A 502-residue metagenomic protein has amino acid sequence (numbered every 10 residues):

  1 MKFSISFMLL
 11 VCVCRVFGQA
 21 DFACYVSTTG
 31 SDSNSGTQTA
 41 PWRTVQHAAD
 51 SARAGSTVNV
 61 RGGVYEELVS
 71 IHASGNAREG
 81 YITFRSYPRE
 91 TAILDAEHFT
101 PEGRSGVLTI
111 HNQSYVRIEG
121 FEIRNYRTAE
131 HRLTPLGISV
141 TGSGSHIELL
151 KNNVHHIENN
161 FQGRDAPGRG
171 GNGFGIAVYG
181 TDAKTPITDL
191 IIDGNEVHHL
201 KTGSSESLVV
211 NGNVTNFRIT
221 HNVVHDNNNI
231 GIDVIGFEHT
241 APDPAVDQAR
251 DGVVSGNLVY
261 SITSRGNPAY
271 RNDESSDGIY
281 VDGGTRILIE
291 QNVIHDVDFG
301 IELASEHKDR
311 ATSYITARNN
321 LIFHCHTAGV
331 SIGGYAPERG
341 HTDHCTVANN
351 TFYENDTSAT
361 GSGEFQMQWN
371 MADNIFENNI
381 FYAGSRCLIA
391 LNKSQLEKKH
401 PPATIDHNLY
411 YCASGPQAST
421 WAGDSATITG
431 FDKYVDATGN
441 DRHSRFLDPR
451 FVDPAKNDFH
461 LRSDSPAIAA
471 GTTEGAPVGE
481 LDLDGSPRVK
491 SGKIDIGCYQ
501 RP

Functional and structural regions predicted by a protein language model:
V13-C14: N-terminal signal peptide c-region/cleavage motif recognized by signal peptidases
V26-S70, Y434, S465, V489 (+1 more regions): Acidic Gly/Asp/Thr-rich repetitive segments characteristic of extracellular carbohydrate-active and adhesion proteins
T29-S33, G63-E66, P88-E90, I123 (+4 more regions): Acidic glycine-/aspartate-rich tracts in secreted/extracellular proteins
Q46, D50-A54, E66-T83, A92-E119 (+3 more regions): Extracellular beta-strand-rich solenoid/capping regions of secreted or surface-exposed proteins that bind or remodel
Y65-S70, A96-F99, G103-V107, R127-L136 (+13 more regions): Short glycine/acidic-rich loop motifs that flank beta-strands on beta-rich extracellular proteins
L68, A73, L288-V297, H307-D309 (+1 more regions): Predominantly extracellular beta-rich ligand-binding scaffolds that present long acidic/polar faces for carbohydrate
Y81, Y87-E90, S114-N125, S145-E158 (+11 more regions): Right-handed parallel beta-helix
K433-P502: C-terminal accessory segments
